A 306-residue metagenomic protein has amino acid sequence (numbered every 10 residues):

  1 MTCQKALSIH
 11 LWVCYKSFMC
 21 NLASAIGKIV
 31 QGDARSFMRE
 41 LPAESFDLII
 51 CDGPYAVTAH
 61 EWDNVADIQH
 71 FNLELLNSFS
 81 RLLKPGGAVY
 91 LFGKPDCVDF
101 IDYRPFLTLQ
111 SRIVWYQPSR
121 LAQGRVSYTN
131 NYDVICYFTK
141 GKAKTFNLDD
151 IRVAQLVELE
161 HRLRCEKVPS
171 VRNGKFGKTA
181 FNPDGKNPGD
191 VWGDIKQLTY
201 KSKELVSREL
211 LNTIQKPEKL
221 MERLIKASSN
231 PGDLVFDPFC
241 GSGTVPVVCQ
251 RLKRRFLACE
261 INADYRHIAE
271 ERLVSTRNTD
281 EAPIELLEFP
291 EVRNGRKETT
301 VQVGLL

Functional and structural regions predicted by a protein language model:
Q4-I268, L305-L306: Core catalytic lobe of class I
C20-F37, R277-V301: S-adenosyl-L-methionine
L75, P105, R164, R251 (+3 more regions): Alpha-helix boundary/capping detector
E270-N278: C-terminal helical cap(s) of enzyme catalytic domains, especially alpha/beta-barrels
